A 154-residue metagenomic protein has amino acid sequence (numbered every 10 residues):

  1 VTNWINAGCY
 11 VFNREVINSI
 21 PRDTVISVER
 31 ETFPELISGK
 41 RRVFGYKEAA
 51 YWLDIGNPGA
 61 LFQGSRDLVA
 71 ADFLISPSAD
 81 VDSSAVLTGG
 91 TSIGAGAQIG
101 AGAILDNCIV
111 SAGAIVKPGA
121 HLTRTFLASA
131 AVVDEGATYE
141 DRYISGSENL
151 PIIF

Functional and structural regions predicted by a protein language model:
V1-V69: Catalytic-core segments of class I nucleotidyltransferases/pyrophosphorylases that form NMP-activated intermediates
N3-W4, I20, E48-Y51, S84 (+3 more regions): A general structural-boundary detector
F73, S78-A85, T91, A97-A103 (+8 more regions): A structural motif detector for beta-strand N-caps
L150-F154: Polar/charged, compositionally biased leader and regulatory segments
